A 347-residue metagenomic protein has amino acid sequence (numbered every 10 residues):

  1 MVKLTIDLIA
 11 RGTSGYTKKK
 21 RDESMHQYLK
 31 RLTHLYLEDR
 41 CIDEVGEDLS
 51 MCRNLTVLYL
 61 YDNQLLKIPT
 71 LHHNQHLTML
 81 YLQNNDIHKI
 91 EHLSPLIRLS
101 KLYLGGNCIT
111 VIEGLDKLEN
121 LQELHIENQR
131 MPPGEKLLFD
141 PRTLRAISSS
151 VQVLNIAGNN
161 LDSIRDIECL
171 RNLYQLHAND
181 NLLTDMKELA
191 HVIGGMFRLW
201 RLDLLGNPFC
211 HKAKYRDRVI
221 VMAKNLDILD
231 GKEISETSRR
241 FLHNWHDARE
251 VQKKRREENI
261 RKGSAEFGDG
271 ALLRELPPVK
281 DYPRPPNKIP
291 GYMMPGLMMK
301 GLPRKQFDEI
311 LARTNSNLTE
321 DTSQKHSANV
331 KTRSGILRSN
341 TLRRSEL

Functional and structural regions predicted by a protein language model:
M1-V57, D62-Q64, N74-M79, D86 (+3 more regions): Long, contiguous C-terminal flanking segments immediately downstream of a protein's structured core
P69, N84, E91-H92, D116: Leucine-rich repeat
K89, V111: Basic (Lys/Arg-enriched) interaction patch that binds polyanionic ligands
